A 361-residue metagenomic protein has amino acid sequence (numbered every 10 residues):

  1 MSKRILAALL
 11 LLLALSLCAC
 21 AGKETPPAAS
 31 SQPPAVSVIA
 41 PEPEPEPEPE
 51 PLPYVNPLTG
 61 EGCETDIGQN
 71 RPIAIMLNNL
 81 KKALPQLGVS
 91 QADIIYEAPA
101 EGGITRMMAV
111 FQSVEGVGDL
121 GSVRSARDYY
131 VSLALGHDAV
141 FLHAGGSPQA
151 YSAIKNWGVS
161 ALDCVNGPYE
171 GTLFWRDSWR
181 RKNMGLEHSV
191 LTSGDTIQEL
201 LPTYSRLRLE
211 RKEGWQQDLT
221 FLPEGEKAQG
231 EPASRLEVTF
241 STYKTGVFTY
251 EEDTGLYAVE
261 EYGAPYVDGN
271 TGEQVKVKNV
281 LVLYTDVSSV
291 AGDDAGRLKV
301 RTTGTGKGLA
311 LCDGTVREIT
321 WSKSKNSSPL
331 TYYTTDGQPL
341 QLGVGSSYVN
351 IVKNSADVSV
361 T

Functional and structural regions predicted by a protein language model:
M1-A7: Bacterial N-terminal signal peptides that target proteins for export
S16-A19: C-terminal motif of bacterial Sec signal peptides marking the signal peptidase cleavage site
A21-E24: Bacterial signal peptide processing site
P27-P41, E46-I94, E101-T361: A surface/extracellular/periplasmic glyco- and lipid-processing/surface-interacting theme
